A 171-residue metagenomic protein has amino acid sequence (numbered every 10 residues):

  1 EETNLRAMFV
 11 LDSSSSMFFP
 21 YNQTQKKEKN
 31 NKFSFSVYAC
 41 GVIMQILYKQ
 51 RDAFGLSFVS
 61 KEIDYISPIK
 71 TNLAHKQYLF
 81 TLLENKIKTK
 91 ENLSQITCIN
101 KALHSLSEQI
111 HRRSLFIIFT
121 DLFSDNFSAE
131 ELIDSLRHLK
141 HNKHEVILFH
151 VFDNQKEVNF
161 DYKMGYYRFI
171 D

Functional and structural regions predicted by a protein language model:
E1-K70, L115, F119-T120, F127 (+2 more regions): An amphipathic, basic-hydrophobic helix/alpha-beta surface used to engage anionic, phosphate-rich ligands or surfaces
E2, A39-G41, Q95, K101-L103 (+2 more regions): Sparse, context-dependent recognition of short Cys/His-centered cofactor- or disulfide-binding micro-motifs
F9-L11, L79-E84, H141-E145, D171: Glycine-rich loops and low-complexity Gly/Arg-rich segments that provide flexible linkers or classic glycine-based
S34-S36, Q95-T97, S124-A129, I147-L148: A short linear-motif detector with a strong N-terminal bias
A53-E62, L82-N92, I147: Short N-terminal helix-initiation segments at or just after the protein's N-terminus
T71-L73, K163: General N-terminal targeting signals
H75-S114, N126, E157: Von Willebrand factor
E108-R113, N126-D171: Von Willebrand factor type A / integrin I
